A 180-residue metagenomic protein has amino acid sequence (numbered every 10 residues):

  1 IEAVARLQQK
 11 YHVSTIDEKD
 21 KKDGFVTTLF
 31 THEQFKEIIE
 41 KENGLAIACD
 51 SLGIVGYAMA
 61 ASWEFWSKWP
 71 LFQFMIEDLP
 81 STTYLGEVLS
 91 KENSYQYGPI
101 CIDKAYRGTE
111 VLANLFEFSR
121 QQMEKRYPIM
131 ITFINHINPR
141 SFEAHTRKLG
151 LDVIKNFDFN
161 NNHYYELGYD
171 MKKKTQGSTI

Functional and structural regions predicted by a protein language model:
H12-E33: Conserved GNAT-fold acetyl-CoA-binding loop/helix
E33-I47, E64-P70, Q96: A short helix-loop-beta-strand connector motif used in the catalytic cores of GNAT acetyltransferases and, in some
E42-A58, F74-I76: Conserved beta-hairpin
M59-P99: Conserved acyl-donor/pantetheine-binding loop and adjacent beta-alpha core of acyl/acetyltransferases and related
N93-Y97, M123-N135: Conserved GNAT acetyl-CoA-binding A-motif
P99-I102, R107-Q121, R147: Conserved acetyl-CoA-binding loop-helix of GNAT-fold acetyltransferases
I100-R107, T132-F142: Conserved beta-strand-loop-alpha-helix junction that forms the acyl-donor binding cleft
H136-K155: Conserved active-site alpha-helix within GNAT-family acetyltransferase domains
